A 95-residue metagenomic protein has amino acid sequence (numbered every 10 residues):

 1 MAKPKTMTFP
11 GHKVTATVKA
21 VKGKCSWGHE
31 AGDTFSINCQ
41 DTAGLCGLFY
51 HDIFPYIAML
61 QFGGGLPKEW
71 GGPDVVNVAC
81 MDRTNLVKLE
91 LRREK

Functional and structural regions predicted by a protein language model:
K3-A16: Short, basic/aromatic beta-hairpin or loop at an interaction surface
P10-H12, P67-K95: Short, compact, well-ordered microdomains
V14-S26: N-terminal first-folded block
V21-G23, Q40-L45: Short, charged beta-turn/beta-strand-edge "cap" motif at the junction between a beta-strand and an adjacent loop
G47-G63: Short, compositionally biased
